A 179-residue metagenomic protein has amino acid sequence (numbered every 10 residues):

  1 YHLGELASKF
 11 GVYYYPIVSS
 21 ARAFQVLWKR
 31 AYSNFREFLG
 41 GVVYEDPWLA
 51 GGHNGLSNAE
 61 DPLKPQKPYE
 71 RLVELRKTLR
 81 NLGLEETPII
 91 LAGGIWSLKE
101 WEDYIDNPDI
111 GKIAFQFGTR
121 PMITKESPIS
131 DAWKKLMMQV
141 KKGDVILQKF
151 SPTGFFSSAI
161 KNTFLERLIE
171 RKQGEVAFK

Functional and structural regions predicted by a protein language model:
Y1-E86: Active-site entrance/lid segments in N-terminal catalytic domains of soluble metabolic enzymes
I17, E45, A92, F117-G118: Generic beta-sheet signal
P47-P68, L75-E86, L98-K179: Conserved active-site-proximal phosphate/metal-binding subdomains
I90-S97: A short glycine-centered flexible hinge/capping loop motif at secondary-structure junctions
